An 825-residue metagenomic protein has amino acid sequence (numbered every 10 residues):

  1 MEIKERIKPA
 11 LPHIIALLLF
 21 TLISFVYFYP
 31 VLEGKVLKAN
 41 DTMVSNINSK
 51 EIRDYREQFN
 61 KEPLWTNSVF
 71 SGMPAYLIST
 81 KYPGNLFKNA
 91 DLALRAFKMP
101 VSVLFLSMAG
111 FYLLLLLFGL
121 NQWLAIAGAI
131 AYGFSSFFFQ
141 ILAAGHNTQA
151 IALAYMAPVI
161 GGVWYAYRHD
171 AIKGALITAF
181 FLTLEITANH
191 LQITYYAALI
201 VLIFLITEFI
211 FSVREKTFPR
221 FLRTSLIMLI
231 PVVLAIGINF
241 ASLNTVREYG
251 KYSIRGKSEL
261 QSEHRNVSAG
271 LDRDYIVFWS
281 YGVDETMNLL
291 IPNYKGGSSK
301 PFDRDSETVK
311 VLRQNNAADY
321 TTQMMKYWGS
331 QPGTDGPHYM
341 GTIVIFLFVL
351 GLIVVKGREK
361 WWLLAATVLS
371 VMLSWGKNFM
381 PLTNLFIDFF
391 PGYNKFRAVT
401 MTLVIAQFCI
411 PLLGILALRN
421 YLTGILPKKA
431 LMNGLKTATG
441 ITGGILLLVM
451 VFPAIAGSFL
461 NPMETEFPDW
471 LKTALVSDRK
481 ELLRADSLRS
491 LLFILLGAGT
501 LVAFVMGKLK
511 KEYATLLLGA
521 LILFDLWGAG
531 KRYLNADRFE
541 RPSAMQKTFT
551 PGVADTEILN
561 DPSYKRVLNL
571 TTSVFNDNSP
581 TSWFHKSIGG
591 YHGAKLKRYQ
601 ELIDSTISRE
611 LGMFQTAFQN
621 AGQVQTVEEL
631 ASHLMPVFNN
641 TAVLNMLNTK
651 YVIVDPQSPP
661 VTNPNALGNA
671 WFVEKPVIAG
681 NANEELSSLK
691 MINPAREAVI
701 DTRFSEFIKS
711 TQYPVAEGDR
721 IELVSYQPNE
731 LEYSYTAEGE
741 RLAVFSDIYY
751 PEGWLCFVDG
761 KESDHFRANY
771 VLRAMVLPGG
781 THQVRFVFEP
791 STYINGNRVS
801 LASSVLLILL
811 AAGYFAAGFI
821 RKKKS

Functional and structural regions predicted by a protein language model:
I3, F346, N578, G589 (+2 more regions): Active-site-proximal, structured, solvent-exposed surfaces of multi-pass membrane proteins that position macromolecular
P12-N48, P231-T245, L369-M372, L447 (+1 more regions): Transmembrane signal-anchor helices characteristic of membrane glycosylation enzymes that use polyprenol
T21-F111, I130-L153, V267-M340, L373-F389 (+1 more regions): Membrane-interface coil-to-helix junctions
V26-V44, Q58, S242-S253, F452-P462 (+1 more regions): Helix-to-loop transition at the C-terminal end of transmembrane segments
R56, P63, N67, M73 (+10 more regions): Extracytoplasmic/lumenal acceptor-recognition loop(s) of multi-pass membrane glycoenzymes
S102-G119, V344-F346, L413: Transmembrane-helix motifs of polytopic, lipid-linked glycan transferases
L115-F134, H169-A175: Transmembrane-helix signature of polytopic, membrane-embedded enzymes that assemble or transfer cell-envelope glycans
G145-M156, A166-T183, L191-V232, V355-P551 (+1 more regions): Contiguous transmembrane helix-bundle modules in multi-pass membrane proteins
